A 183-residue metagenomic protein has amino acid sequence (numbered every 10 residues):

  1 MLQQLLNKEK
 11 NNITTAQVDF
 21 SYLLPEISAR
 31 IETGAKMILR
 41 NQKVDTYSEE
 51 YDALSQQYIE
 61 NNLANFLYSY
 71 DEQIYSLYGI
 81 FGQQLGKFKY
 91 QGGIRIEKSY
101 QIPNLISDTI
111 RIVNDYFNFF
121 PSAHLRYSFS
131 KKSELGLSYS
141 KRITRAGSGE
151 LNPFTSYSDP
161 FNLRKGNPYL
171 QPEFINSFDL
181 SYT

Functional and structural regions predicted by a protein language model:
M1, V44-D52, Y58, I102-T109 (+2 more regions): Outer-membrane beta-barrel translocator domains and adjoining extracellular loop/strand segments of Gram-negative
Q3-I13, Y68, I106-Y116, N167-Q171: Outer-membrane beta-barrel proteins
Q3-Q91, R126-S130: Outer-membrane beta-barrel transmembrane domain signature of Gram-negative proteins, especially the mid-to-C-terminal
N11-Q17, E72-Y78, Y116-S122, K165 (+1 more regions): Transmembrane beta-barrel architecture of outer-membrane proteins
M37-K43, L85-K87, I96-I102, Y139-R145 (+1 more regions): Transmembrane beta-strands of outer-membrane beta-barrel pores
F66-Y70, I143-T183: Outer-membrane beta-barrel signature, preferentially recognizing the C-terminal barrel domain of Gram-negative
E72-R111, Y116-S122: Surface-exposed extracellular loop regions of Gram-negative outer-membrane beta-barrel proteins
S128, K132-S138: Acidic/polar loop patches that form or flank catalytic/metal-binding clefts of enzymes that bind anionic ligands
